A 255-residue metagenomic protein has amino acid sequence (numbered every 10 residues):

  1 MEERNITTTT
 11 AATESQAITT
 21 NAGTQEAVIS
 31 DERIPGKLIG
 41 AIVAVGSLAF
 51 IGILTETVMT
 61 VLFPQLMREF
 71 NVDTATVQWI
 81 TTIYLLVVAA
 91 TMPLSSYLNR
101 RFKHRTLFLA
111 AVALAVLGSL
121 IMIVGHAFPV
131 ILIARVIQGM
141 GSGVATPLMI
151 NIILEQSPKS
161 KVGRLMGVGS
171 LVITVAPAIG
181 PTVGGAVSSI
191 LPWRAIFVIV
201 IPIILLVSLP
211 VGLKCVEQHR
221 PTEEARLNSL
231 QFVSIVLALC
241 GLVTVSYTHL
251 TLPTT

Functional and structural regions predicted by a protein language model:
E2-I6, I18-K214: Transmembrane-helix bundle of Major Facilitator Superfamily
T8-A11: Long, low-complexity, intrinsically disordered cytosolic termini of multi-pass membrane proteins
S189-L250: Hydrophobic transmembrane-helix bundles of small-molecule transporters
T251-T255: A short, hydrophobic C-terminal helix/tail in secreted or cell-surface proteins
